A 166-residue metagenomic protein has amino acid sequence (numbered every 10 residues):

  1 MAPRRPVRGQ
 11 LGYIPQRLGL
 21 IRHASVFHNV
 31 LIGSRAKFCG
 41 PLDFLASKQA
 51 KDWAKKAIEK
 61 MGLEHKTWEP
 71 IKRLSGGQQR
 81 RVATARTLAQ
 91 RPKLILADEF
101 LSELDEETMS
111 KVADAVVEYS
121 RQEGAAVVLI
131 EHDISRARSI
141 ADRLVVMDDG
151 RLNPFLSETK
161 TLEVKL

Functional and structural regions predicted by a protein language model:
M1-G12, F44-S47: ABC ATPase NBD coupling module
L45-K66: Conserved ABC ATPase "signature" region
P70-L74: Conserved ABC ATPase signature
T84: Hydrophobic anchor residue at the start of the ABC signature
I95-D98: Catalytic Walker B motif of ABC-type/P-loop ATPase nucleotide-binding domains
E131-H132: H-loop/switch region of ABC-family ATPase nucleotide-binding domains
R151-L166: Conserved beta-strand-loop-alpha-helix hinge in the C-terminal portion of ABC ATPase nucleotide-binding domains
